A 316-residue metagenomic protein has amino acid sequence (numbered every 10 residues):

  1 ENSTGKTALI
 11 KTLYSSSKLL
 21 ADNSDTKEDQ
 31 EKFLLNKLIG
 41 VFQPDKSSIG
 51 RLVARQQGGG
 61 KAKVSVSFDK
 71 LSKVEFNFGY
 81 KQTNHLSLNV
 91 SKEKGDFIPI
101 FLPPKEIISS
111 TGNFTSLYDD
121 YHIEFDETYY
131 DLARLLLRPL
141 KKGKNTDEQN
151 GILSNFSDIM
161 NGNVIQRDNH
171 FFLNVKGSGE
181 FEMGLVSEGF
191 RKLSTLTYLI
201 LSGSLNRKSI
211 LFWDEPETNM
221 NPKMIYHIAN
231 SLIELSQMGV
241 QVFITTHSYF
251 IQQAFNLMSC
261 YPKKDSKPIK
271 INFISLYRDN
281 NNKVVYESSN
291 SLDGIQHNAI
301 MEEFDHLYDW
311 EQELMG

Functional and structural regions predicted by a protein language model:
E1-S15: Pre-Walker A-like glycine/lysine-rich segment at the N-terminus of P-loop NTPase domains
T12-L20, I251-Q252: DNA major-groove recognition helices of helix-turn-helix
S17-K208, D279, V284-G316: Phosphate-coordinating catalytic segments in nucleotide- and nucleic-acid-processing enzymes
I210-F212: Walker B motif beta-strand of ABC-family P-loop ATPases
D214-P216: Walker B catalytic acidic pair
H227-G316: C-terminal lobe/lid and adjacent interdomain/linker elements of RecA-like ASCE P-loop ATPase modules
